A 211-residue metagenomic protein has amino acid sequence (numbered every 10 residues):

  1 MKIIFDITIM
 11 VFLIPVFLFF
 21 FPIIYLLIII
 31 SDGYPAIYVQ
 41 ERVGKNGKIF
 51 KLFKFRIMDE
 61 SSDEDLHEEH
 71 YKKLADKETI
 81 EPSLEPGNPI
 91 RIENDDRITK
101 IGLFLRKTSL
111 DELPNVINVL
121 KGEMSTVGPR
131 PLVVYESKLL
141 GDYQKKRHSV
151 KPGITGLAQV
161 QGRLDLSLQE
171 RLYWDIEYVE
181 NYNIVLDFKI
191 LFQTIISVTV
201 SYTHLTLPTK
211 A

Functional and structural regions predicted by a protein language model:
M1-H67, I184, K189-L205: A hydrophobic, helix-centered structural microdomain
I7-L13, K72, T79-P82, E112-N115 (+2 more regions): Short low-complexity stretches enriched in small and charged residues
I14, F104-R106: Short pre-functional
L18, E93-D96, D111, L186: A generic structural signal for residues located within well-ordered alpha-helices of large catalytic or ligand-binding
P35, P89, R106-K107, L113-L205: Hydrophobic structural segments characteristic of membrane proteins
Y38-D96, T155-W174: Short, glycine-rich, amphipathic interfacial segments at transmembrane boundaries or analogous
T206-A211: A short, hydrophobic C-terminal helix/tail in secreted or cell-surface proteins
